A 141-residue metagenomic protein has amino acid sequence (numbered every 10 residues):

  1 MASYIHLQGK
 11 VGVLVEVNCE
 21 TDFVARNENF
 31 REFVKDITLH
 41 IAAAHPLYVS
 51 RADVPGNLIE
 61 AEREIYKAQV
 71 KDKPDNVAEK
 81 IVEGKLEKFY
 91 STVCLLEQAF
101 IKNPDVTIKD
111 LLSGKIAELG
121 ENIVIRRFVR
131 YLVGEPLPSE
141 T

Functional and structural regions predicted by a protein language model:
M1-T141: N-terminal assembly/interaction segments in proteins that build large macromolecular machines
